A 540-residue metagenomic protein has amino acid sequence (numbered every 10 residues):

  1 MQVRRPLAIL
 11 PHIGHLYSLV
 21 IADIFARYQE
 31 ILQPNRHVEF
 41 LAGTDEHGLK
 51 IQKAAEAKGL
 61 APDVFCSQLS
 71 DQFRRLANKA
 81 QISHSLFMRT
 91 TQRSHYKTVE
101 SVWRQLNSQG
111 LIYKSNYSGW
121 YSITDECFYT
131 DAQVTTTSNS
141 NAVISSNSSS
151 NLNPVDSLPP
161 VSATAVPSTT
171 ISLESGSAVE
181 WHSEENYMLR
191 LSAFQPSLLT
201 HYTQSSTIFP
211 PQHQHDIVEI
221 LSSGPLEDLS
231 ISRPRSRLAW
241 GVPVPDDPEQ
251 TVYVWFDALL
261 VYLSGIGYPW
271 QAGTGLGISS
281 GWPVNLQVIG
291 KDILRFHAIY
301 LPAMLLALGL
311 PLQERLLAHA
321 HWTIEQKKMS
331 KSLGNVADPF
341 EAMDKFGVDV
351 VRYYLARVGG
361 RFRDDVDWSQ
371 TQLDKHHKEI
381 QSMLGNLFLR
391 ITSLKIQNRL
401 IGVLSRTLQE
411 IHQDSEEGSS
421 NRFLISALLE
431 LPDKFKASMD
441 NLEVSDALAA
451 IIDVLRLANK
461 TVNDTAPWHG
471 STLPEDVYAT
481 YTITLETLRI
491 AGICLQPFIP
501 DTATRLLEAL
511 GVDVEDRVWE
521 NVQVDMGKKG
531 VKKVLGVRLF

Functional and structural regions predicted by a protein language model:
M1-H201: N-terminal, positively charged nucleic-acid-binding surface of large information/translation enzymes
M1-P34, L41-A42, S94-T98, I171-Q397 (+1 more regions): Structured secondary-structure scaffolds
M1-R4, A8, E39-G43, G59-L60 (+5 more regions): Basic, alpha-helical terminal appendages of large translation-related enzymes
A80-I82, W322-T323, S332-L333, V358-W368 (+3 more regions): Short acidic (Asp/Glu) and glycine-rich catalytic loops that position anionic groups and cofactors
S85-R89, V366-T371, H469-Y478: Short, surface-exposed loop/turn segments at secondary-structure junctions
Y354-G360, L387, I391, N398 (+2 more regions): A glycine-rich, aromatic-flanked flexible loop/lid motif
D367-Q372, H376, I380, L394-N421 (+1 more regions): Long, amphipathic alpha-helical stalk/connector segments used for oligomerization, subunit docking, or mechanical
I380-L389, E443-A449, L488-T502: C-terminal amphipathic alpha-helical
